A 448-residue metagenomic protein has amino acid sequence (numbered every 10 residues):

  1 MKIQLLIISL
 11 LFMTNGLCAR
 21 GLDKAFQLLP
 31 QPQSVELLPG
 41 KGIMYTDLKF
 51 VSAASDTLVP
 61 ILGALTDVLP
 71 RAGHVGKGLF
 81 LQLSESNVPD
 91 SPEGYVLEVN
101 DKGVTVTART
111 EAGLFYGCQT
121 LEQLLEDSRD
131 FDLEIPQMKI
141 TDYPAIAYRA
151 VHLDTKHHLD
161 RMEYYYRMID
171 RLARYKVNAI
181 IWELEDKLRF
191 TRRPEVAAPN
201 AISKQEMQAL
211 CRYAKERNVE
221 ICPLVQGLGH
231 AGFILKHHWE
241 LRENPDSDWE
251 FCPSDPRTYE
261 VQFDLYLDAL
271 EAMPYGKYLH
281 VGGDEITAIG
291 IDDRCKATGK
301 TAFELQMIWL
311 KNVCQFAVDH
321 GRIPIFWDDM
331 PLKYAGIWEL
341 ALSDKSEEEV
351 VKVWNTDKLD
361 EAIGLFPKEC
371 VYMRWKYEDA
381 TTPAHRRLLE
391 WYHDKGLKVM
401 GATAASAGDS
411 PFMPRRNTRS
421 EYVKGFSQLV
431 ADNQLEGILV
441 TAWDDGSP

Functional and structural regions predicted by a protein language model:
M1-K24: Bacterial Sec-dependent N-terminal signal peptides
R20-Y148: Contiguous, structured surface segment used for ligand recognition
L29-L38, A209-R212, N218, Y259-E271 (+2 more regions): Substrate-binding groove of N-acetylhexosamine-processing glycoside hydrolases
V51-L58, Q82-S86, R109, T155 (+4 more regions): Structural motif
L65-P70, E122-Q123, M168, L388-L397: Short, solvent-exposed amphipathic alpha-helical segments in soluble enzyme and RNA/protein-processing domains
E111-G113, Q123, H158, D186-R189 (+6 more regions): Solvent-exposed loop/turn segments at secondary-structure junctions within structured extracellular/periplasmic domains
Q137-K156, M400-D409: N-terminal small/glycine-rich loop or linker at the start of catalytic domains across soluble metabolic enzymes
A145-D329, I337-W338, D344-E348, V371-M373: Substrate-binding cleft of carbohydrate-active enzyme catalytic domains
